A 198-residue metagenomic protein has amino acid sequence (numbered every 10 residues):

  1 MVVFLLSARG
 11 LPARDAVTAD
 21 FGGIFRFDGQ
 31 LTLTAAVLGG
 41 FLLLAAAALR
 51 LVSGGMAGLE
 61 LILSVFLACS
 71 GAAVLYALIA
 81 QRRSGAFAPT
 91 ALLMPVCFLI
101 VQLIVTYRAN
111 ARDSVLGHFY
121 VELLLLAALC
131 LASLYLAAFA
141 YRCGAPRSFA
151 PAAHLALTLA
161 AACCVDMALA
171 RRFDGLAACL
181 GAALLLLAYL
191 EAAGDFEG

Functional and structural regions predicted by a protein language model:
M1-L63: N-terminal topogenic module of multi-pass integral membrane proteins
V2, V37-S53, A72-A77, P95-A109 (+1 more regions): Hydrophobic alpha-helical transmembrane segments and adjacent interfacial helices in integral membrane proteins
V2-A16, G71-Q81, C130-A137: Canonical alpha-helical transmembrane segments
V2-L6, E122-G198: C-terminal transmembrane-bundle signature of multipass membrane proteins, characterized by strong activation on
A16-D28, A77-T90, A138-S148: Membrane-interface helix-boundary motifs at transmembrane edges
T32-L42, L63-F66, A91-P95, S148 (+3 more regions): Hydrophobic alpha-helical transmembrane segments of polytopic
A48-F66, R82-T90, I104-L123, C143-R147 (+1 more regions): Membrane-helix interface and helix-disruption motif detector
V65-A73, V96-Q102, E122-S133: Generic alpha-helical transmembrane segments
